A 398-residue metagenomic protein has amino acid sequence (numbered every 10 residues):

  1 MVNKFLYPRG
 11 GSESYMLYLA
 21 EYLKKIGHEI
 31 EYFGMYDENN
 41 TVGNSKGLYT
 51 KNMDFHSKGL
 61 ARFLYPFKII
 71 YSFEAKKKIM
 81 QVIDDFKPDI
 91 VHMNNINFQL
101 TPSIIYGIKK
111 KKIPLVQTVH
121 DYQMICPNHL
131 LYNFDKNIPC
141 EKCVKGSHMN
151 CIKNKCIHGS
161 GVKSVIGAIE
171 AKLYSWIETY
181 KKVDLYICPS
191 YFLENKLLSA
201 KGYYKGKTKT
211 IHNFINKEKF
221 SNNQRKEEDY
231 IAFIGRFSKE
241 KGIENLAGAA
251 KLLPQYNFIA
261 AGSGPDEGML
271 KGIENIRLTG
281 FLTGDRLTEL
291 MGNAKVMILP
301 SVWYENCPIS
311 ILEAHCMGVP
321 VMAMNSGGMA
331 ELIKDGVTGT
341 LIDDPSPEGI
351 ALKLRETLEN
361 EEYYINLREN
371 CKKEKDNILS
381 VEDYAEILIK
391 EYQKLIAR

Functional and structural regions predicted by a protein language model:
N3-R9, E21-F73, K77-D85, G264: N-terminal strand-loop element at the rim of the active site of nucleotide-sugar-dependent glycosyltransferases
K110, Q123, I138-Y186: Membrane-proximal helix-turn-helix segments that form the acceptor-binding/catalytic region of lipid-linked
I187, Q224-K241, A247-K251, I259: Conserved donor-binding/catalytic core segment of Leloir-type glycosyltransferases
F192, F214: Carbohydrate-associated surface elements
G268-E289: Nucleotide-activated donor-binding/catalytic signature segment of Leloir-type glycosyltransferases, i.e., the conserved
G280, D335-G336, T340-P347, E356-E362: Conserved acidic donor-binding segment of nucleotide-sugar-dependent glycosyltransferases
P320-A323: Short hydrophobic beta-strand element within catalytic cores of glycosyltransferases and related nucleotide-activated
G349, E356, Y363-I378, Y384-K390: A short, well-ordered alpha-helix in the C-terminal region of glycosyltransferases
